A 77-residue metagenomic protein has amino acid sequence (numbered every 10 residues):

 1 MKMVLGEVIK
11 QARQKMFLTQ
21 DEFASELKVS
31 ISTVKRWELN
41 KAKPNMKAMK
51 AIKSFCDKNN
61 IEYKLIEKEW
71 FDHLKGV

Functional and structural regions predicted by a protein language model:
M1-K15, K53: A short, Lys/Arg-rich alpha-helix, primarily the initiator
E7, Q11, E22-S25, L39: Alpha-helical coiled-coil heptad-repeat segments used for dimerization/assembly
F17-R36: Short alpha-helical DNA-recognition segment
S30, N40-K41, N59, H73: The DNA-recognition helices of helix-turn-helix-type DNA-binding domains
K41-S54: Short, basic-rich loop-to-helix N-cap that marks the start of a DNA-contacting helix
M46, I61-V77: Short, charged recognition helix plus adjacent turn of helix-turn-helix-like nucleic-acid-binding domains
